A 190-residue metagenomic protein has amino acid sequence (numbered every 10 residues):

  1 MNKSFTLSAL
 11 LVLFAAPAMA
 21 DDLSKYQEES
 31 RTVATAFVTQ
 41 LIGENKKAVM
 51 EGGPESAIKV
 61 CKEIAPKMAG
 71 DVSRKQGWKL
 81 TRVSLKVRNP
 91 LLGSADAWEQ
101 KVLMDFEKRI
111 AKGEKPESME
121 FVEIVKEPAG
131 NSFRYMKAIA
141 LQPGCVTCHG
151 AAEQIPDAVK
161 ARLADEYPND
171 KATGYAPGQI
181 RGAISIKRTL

Functional and structural regions predicted by a protein language model:
M1-L7: Bacterial N-terminal signal peptides that target proteins for export
S8-A15: Bacterial N-terminal signal peptides
A16-A20: Sec/Tat signal peptide C-region and signal peptidase I cleavage site
D21-Q142, Q154-L190: Extracytoplasmic c-type cytochrome modules immediately beyond a signal peptide or single-pass transmembrane anchor
V146-E153: Detector for the c-type heme attachment site
